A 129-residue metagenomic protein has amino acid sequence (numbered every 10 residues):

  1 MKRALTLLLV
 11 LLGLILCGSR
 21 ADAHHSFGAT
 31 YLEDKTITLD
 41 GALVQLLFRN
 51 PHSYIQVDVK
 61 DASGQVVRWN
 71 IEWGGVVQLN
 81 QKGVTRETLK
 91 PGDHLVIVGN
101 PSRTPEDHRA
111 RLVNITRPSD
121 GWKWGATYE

Functional and structural regions predicted by a protein language model:
M1-A4: Positively charged n-region of N-terminal signal peptides that target proteins for export
L7-C17: Bacterial N-terminal signal peptides
A21-I37: Short boundary/loop segments of OB/S1/cold-shock single-stranded nucleic-acid-binding domains
G41-L43: Conserved hydrophobic positions within beta-strands
R49-K60: Short aromatic-glycine-enriched beta-strand elements
W73-Q81: Short, structured beta-strand/loop micro-motifs enriched in basic residues and often containing a Trp
Q81-I97: Short nucleic-acid-contacting surface segments enriched for D/E, G, S/T with interspersed K/R
S102-Y128: OB-fold/S1-family single-stranded nucleic acid-binding modules
